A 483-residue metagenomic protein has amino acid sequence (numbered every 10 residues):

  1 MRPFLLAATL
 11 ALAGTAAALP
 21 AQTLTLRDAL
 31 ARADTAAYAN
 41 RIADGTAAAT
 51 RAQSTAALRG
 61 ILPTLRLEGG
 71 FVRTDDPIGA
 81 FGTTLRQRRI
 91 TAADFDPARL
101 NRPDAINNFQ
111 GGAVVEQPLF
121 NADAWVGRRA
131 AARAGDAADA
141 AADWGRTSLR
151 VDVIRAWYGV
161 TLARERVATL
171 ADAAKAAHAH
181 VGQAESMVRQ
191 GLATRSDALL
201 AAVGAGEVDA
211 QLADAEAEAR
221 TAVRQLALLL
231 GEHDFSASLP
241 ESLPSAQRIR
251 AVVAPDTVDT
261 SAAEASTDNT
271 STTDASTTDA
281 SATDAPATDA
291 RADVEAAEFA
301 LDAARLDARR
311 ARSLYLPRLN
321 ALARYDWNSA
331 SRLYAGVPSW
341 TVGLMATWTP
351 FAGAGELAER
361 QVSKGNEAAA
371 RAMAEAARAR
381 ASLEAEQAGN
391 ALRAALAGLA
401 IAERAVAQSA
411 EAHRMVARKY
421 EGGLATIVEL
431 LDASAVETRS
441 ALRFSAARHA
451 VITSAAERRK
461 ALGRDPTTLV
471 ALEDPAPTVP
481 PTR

Functional and structural regions predicted by a protein language model:
M1-F4: Positively charged n-region of N-terminal signal peptides that target proteins for export
A7-A16: Bacterial N-terminal signal peptides
L19-G70, D76-I78, N108, Q117 (+8 more regions): Bacterial Sec-pathway N-terminal export signals of envelope proteins
T25, T64-P77, F81-G145, T260-A282 (+3 more regions): Small/polar-residue-enriched beta-strand and adjacent coil segments characteristic of outer-membrane beta-barrel
N40-A57, G145, L149-L170, A179 (+5 more regions): Amphipathic alpha-helical coiled-coil segments
A132, R195-G204, Q361, I427-A435: Short, charged, amphipathic alpha-helical segments
R146-A290, A391, A395, M415 (+2 more regions): Periplasmic alpha-helical coiled-coil/stalk elements that build and connect Gram-negative outer-membrane
A455-R483: Gram-negative outer-membrane assembly/targeting C-terminal domains
